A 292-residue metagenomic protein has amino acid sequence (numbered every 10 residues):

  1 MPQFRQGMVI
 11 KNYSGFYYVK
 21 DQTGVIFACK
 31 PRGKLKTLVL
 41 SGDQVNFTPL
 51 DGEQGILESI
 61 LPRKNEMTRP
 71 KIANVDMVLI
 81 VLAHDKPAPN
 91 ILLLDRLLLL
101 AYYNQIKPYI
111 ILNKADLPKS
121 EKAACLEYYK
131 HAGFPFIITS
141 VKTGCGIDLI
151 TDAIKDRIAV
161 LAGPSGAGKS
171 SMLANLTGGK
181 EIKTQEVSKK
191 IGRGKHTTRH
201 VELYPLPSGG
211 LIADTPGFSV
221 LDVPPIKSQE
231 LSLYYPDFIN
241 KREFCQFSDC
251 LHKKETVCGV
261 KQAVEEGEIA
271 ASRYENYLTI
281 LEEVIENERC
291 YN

Functional and structural regions predicted by a protein language model:
P2-Y13: Structural detector for short beta-strands of small beta-barrel domains
Q3, L38-V45, P49-D51, L61-V78 (+5 more regions): Helix-rich effector regions associated with P-loop NTPase G domains
G15-V19: Short aromatic-glycine-enriched beta-strand elements
V25-S41: Beta-strand/loop nucleic-acid-binding surfaces
G52-I60, A88-N90: Short, Lys/Arg- and Gly-enriched loop/turn segments at beta-strand edges
D85-G133: Phosphate-binding glycine-rich loops and their immediate beta-loop-alpha structural context
K114-A167: Canonical P-loop GTPase G-domain recognition
K169-Q185: A conserved segment at the C-terminal end of the G1
